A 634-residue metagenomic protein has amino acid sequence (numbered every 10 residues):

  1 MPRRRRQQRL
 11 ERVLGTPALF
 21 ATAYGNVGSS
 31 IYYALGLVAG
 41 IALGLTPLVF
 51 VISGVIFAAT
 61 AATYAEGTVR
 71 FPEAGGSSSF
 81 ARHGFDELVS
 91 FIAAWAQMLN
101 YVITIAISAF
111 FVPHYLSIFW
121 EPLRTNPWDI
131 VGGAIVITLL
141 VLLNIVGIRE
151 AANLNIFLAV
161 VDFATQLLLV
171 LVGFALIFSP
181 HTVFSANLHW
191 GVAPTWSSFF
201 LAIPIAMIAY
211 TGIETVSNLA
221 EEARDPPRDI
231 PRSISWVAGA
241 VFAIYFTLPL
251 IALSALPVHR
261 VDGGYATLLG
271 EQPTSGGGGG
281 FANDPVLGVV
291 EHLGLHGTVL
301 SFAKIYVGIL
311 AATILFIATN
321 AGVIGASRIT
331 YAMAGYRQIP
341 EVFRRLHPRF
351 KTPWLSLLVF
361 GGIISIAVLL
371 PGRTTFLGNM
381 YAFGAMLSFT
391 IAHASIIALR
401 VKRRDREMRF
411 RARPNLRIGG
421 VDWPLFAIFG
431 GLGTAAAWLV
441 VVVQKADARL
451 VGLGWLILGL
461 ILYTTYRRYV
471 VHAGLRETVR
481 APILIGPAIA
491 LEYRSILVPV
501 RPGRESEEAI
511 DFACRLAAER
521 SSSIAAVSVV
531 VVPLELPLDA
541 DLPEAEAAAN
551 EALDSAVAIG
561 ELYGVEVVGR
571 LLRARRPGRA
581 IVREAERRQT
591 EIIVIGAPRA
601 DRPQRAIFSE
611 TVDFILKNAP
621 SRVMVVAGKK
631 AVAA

Functional and structural regions predicted by a protein language model:
M1-L45, A58-A62, F71-A74, H83 (+2 more regions): Membrane-interface "cap" regions at the ends of multi-pass membrane proteins
R5-R9, L123-P127, F157-K304: Helix-loop-helix junctions that connect adjacent transmembrane segments in multi-pass membrane transporters
E11, E87, P127-I135, A223-Y245 (+4 more regions): Loop-to-transmembrane helix boundary motifs in multi-pass membrane proteins
I31-I41, V49, G54, A58-I137 (+4 more regions): Hydrophobic transmembrane alpha-helices that form the core helical bundles of multi-pass secondary transporters
L154, V342-W354, F389-V442: C-terminal membrane-solvent junction of multi-pass transporters and transport-like membrane proteins
V342, I485-P543, I559-E561, V565-R570 (+2 more regions): Small/aliphatic-rich secondary-structure junction motif
E561-I593, K630-A634: Structural beta-alpha unit
I595-N618, A631-A633: Glycine-rich, Arg-bearing micro-motifs that act as flexible, cationic patches
